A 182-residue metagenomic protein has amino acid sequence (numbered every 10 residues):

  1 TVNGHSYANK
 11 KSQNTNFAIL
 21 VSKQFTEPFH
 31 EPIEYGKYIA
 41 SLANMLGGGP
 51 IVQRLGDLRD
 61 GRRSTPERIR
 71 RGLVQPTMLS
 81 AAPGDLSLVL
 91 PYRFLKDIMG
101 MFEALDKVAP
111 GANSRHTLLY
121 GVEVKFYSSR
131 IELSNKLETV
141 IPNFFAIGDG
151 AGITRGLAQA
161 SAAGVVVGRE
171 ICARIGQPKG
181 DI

Functional and structural regions predicted by a protein language model:
T1-D85: An anion/pyrophosphate-binding glycine-rich loop and adjacent beta-alpha core in soluble alpha-beta enzymes
E27, R63-E67, Y127, T139-I141 (+1 more regions): Residues in flexible loops and secondary-structure boundaries
R59, R63, F102-A109, G168-I175: Structural signal for hydrophobic packing residues in well-ordered secondary-structure cores of soluble enzyme domains
A81-G148, G152-T154, S161: A glycine-rich dinucleotide-binding beta-alpha-beta segment and adjacent secondary-structure elements that constitute
T117, P178-I182: Short, glycine/acidic-rich hinge or "gate" loops at secondary-structure transitions that mediate conformational
G150-P178: A conserved FAD-binding loop/helix module that cradles the flavin
